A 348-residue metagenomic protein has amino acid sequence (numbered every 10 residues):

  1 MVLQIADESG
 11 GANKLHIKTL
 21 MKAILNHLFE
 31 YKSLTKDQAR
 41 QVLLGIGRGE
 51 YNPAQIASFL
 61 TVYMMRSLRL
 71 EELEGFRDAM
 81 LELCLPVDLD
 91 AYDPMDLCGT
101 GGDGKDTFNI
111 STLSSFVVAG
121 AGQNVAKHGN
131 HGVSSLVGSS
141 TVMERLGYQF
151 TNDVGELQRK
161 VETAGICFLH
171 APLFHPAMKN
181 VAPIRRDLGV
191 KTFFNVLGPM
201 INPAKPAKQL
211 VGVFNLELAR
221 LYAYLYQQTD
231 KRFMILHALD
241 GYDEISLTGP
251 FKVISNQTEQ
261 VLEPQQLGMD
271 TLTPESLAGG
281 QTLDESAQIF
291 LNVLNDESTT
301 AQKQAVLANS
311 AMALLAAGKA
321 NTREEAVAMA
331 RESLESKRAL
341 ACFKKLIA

Functional and structural regions predicted by a protein language model:
V2, K14-T107, A121, V125 (+5 more regions): Acidic, glycine/proline-rich low-complexity segments that act as flexible tails and inter-domain linkers
G10-G11: Residue-identity detector for glycine
H27, A79-L85, T107, G122 (+2 more regions): Glycine-rich anion-binding loops and their surrounding alpha/beta cores
D37-R40, T112, V137, T141 (+2 more regions): A generic alpha-helix surface/boundary motif
S58, L113-V117, A305, N309-M312: Short amphipathic alpha-helical face segments that pack within enzyme cores and frequently flank/anchor catalytic
G99, D103-K160: A generic, well-ordered mixed alpha/beta core segment in the N-terminal half of proteins
